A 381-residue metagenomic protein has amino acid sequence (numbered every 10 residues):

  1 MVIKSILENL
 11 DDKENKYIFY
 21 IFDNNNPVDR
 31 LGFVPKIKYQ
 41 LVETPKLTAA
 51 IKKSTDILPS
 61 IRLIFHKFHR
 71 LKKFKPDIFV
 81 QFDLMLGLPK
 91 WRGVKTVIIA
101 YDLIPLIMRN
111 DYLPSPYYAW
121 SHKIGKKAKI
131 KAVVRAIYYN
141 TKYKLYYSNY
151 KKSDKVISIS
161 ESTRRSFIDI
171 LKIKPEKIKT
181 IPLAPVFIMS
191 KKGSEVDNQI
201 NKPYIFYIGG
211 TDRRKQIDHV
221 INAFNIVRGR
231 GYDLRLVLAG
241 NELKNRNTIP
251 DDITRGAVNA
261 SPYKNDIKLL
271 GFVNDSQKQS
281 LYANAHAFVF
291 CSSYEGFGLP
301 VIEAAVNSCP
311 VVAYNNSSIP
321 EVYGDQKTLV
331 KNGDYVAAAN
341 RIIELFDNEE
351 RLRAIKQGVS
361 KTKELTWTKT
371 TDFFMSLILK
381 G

Functional and structural regions predicted by a protein language model:
M1-G381: Carbohydrate transferase catalytic cores enriched for Leloir-type hexosyltransferases
